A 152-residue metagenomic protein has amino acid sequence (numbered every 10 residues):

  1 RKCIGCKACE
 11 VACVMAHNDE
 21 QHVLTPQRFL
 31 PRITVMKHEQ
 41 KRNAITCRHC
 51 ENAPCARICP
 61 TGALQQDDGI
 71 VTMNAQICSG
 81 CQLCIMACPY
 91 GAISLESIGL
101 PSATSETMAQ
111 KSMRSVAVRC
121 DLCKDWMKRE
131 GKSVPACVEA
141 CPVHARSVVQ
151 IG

Functional and structural regions predicted by a protein language model:
R1-G152: Non-ligating segments of multi-cofactor redox enzymes
